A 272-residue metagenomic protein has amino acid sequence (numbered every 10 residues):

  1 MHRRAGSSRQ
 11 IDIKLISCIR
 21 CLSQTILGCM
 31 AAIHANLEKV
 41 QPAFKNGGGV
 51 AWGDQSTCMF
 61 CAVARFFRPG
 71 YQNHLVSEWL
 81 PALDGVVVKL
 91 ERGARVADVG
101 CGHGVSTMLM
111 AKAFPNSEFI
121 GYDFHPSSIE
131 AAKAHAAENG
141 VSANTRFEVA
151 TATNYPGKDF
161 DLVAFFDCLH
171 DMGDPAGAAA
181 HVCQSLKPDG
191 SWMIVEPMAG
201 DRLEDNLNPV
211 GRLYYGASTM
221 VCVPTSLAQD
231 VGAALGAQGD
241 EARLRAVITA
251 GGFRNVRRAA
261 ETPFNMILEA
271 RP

Functional and structural regions predicted by a protein language model:
H2-A94: Conserved Class I S-adenosyl-L-methionine-dependent methyltransferase catalytic core
R95-A97, L109-T153: Class I SAM-dependent methyltransferase SAM/SAH-binding core
G104-M108: Glycine-rich SAM-binding Motif I of class I
T153-V163: A short acidic, Gly/Pro-enriched loop at the edge of an enzyme's catalytic core that lines a small-molecule cofactor
D161-P175: A short SAM/SAH-binding and catalytic strip from SAM-dependent methyltransferases
A176-P188: A short glycine-rich, Lys/Arg-flanked "PGG" loop and its adjoining helix->strand segment in the class I
V195-A250, R257: C-terminal alpha-helical "lid/dimerization" subdomain adjacent to the S-adenosyl-L-methionine
G252-P272: Core SAM-dependent methyltransferase catalytic element
